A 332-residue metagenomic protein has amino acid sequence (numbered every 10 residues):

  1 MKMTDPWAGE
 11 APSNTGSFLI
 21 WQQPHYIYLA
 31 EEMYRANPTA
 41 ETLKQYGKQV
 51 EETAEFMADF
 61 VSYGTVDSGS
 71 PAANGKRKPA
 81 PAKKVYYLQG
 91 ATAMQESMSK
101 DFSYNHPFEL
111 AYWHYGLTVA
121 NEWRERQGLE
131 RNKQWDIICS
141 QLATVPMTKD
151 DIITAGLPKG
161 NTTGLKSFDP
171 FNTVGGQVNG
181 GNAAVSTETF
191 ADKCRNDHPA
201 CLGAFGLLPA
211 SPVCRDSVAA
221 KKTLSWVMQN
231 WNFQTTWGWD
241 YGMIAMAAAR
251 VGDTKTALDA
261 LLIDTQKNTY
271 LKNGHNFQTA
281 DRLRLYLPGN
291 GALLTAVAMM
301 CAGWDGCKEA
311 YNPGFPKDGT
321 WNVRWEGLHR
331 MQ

Functional and structural regions predicted by a protein language model:
M1: Carboxylate/His-rich catalytic cores and anion/metal-binding grooves
D5-G9, T15-A36, A40, K44 (+2 more regions): Active-site core of glycosidic bond-cleaving carbohydrate-active enzymes
S17, K76-A80, C194-N196, W325-M331: A general structural signal for short secondary-structure junctions and capping/turn motifs
T39-Q45, D59-G69, K308: Short conserved catalytic/interaction loops centered on acidic-Pro-aromatic/His motifs
E52-R126: Acidic/histidine-rich catalytic neighborhood
T65-V66, L129, A260, P313: Sparse recognition of residues in long alpha-helices and their boundaries
N74-K76, S103, G176, N182 (+1 more regions): Intrinsic-disorder/low-complexity loop/linker signature
Y311-Q332: Surface beta-strand/loop "capping" patches
